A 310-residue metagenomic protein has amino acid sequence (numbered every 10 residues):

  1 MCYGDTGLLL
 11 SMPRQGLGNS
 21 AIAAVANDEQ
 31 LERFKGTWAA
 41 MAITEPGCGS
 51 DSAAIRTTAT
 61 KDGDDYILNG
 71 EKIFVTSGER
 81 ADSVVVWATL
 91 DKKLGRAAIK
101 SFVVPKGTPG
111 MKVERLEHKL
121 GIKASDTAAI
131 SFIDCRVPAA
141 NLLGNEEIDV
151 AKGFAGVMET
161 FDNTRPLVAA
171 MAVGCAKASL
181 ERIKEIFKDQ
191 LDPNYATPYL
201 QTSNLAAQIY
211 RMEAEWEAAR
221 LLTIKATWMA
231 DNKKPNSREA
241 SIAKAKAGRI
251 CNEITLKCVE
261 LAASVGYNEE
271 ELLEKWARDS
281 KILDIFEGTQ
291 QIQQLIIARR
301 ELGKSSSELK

Functional and structural regions predicted by a protein language model:
M1-T37, T76-S83, G95, A230-K234: Internal helix-loop-helix
L17, A262-K310: Glycine-rich phosphate/cofactor-binding loops in nucleotide/flavin-utilizing enzymes
G36-E45: A short, Trp-centered hydrophobic/proline-enriched beta-strand micro-motif
C48, I73-E79, I122, T164-L167 (+1 more regions): Glycine-rich phosphate/pyrophosphate-binding beta-alpha loops
T57-T60: A structural signal for short hydrophobic beta-strand segments in well-ordered beta-sheet cores
N69-V113: A short core secondary-structure module
V113-E217, L283: Glycine-rich beta->alpha junctions and the first turn(s) of the following alpha-helix
F187-K188, D192-A196, E213-K246, T255 (+1 more regions): C-terminal helix-coil-helix/basic helical segment that borders enzyme active sites and/or dimer interfaces and provides
